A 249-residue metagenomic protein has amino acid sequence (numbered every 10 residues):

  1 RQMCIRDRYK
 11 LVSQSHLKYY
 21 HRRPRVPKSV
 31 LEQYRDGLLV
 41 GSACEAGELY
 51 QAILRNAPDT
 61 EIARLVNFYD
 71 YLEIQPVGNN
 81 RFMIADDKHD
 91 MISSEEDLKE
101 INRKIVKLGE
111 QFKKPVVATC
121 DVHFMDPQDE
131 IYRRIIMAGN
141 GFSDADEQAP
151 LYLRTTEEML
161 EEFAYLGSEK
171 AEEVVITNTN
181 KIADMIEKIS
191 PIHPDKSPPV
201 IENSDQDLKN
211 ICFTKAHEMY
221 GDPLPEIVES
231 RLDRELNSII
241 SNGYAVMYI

Functional and structural regions predicted by a protein language model:
R1-I5: Short, small-residue-biased leader/transition segments that mark boundaries at the very start of proteins
R8-L11, A52-L54, M83-D87, P127-Y132 (+1 more regions): Short acidic, glycine/serine/threonine-rich loops at helix termini
L11-Q14, R64-F68, K104, L108-F112 (+6 more regions): Generic, well-ordered alpha-helical scaffold segments in large soluble proteins
K18-L38, A52-Y71, N80-P115: Histidine/acidic residue-rich metal-binding segments in metalloenzymes
L39-S42, Y71-I74, P115-T119, P191: A structural signal for short, well-ordered beta-strand segments and their strand-loop junctions that often border
A43-G47, Q75-N79, V122-M125: Active-site beta-loop-alpha junctions enriched in small/polar residues
P76, G167-I249: Non-catalytic structural connector segments
I105-V106, Q111, V117, F124-D129 (+1 more regions): Phosphate/diphosphate-binding loops
